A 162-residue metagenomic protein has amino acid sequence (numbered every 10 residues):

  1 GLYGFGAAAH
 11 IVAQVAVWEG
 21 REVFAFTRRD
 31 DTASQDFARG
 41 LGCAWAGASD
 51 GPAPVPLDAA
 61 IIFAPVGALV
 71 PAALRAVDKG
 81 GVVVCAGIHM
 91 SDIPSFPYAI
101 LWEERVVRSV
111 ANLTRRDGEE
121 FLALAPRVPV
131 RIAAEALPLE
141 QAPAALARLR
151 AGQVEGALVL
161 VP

Functional and structural regions predicted by a protein language model:
G1-G51: Mid-domain Rossmann-like dinucleotide-binding core that forms the NAD(H)/NADP(H) cofactor-binding site
G1-L2, I62, C85: Hydrophobic Val/Ile/Leu positions in short beta-strands of Rossmann-like dinucleotide-binding domains
F26-D30, F63, A111: N-terminal Rossmann-fold cofactor-binding loop
P52-A60: A short acidic, Gly/Pro-enriched loop at the edge of an enzyme's catalytic core that lines a small-molecule cofactor
V77-D78: Helix-to-beta-strand junctions that scaffold the AdoMet/dcAdoMet cofactor pocket in Class I SAM-dependent enzymes
G81-V82: Glycine-centered, small-residue-biased loops immediately flanking beta-strands in adenine/cofactor-binding cores
G87-R105, T114-A123: Rossmann-fold NAD(P)-binding glycine/threonine-rich loop
R115-P162: C-terminal hydrophobic helical "lid"/dimerization subdomain of Rossmann-like NAD(P)H-dependent oxidoreductases
